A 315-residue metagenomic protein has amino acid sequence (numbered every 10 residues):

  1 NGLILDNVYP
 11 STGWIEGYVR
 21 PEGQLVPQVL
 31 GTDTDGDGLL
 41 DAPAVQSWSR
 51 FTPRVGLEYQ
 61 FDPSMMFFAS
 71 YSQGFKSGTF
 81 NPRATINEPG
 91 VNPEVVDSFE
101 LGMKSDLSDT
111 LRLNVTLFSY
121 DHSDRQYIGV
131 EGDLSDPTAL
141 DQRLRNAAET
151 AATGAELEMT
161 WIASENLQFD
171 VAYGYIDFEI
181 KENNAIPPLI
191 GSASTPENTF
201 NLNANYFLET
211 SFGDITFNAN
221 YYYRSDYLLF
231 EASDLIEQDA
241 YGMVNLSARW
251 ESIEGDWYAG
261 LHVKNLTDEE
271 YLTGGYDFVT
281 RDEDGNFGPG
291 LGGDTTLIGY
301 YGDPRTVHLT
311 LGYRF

Functional and structural regions predicted by a protein language model:
N1, F67, L113-V115, F169-V171 (+5 more regions): Transmembrane beta-strands of outer-membrane beta-barrel proteins
N1-D62: Signature of Gram-negative outer-membrane beta-barrel scaffolds
S47, F51, Y59-P63, V95 (+9 more regions): Outer-membrane beta-barrel strand-turn architecture
R50-P53, V96-G102, T110-R112, T150-E158 (+4 more regions): Transmembrane beta-barrel architecture of outer-membrane proteins
E58-K76, R83, P93-A155, T160-I162 (+3 more regions): Membrane-embedded beta-barrel scaffold of Gram-negative outer-membrane proteins
T79-I86, Q126-G132, I176, I180-P188 (+2 more regions): Outer-membrane beta-barrel translocator domains and adjoining extracellular loop/strand segments of Gram-negative
S119-D121, R143-E231, T310-R314: Gram-negative outer-membrane beta-barrel transporters
D121, Y222-F230, W250-F315: C-terminal beta-signal and adjacent terminal beta-strands/loops of Gram-negative outer-membrane beta-barrel proteins
